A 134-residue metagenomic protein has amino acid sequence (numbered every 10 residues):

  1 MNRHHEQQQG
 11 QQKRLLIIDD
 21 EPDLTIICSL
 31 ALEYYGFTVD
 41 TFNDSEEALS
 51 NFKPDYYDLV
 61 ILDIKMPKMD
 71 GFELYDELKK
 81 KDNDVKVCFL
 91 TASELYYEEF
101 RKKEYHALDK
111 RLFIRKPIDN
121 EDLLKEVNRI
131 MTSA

Functional and structural regions predicted by a protein language model:
M1-R14, D119-A134: Non-catalytic signal-transmission and effector/linker regions of two-component phosphorelay proteins
D19, D63: Active-site residues of response regulator receiver
P22-D40, L108: Two-component/phosphorelay signaling modules centered on CheY-like receiver
T41-L59: Acidic, metal-coordinating helix/loop segments flanking the phosphotransfer/catalytic sites of two-component signaling
N43-D44, D70-L74: Acidic catalytic/metal-coordinating carboxylates
M66: Receiver (REC) domain active-site loop signature in two-component systems and cognate sites in sensor histidine kinases
E73, E94-R115, E121, K125: Alpha4 helix (beta4-alpha4-beta5 surface) of REC/receiver domains from two-component response regulators
L90-A92: Hydrophobic/aromatic residues positioned on beta-strands within the core alpha/beta folds
